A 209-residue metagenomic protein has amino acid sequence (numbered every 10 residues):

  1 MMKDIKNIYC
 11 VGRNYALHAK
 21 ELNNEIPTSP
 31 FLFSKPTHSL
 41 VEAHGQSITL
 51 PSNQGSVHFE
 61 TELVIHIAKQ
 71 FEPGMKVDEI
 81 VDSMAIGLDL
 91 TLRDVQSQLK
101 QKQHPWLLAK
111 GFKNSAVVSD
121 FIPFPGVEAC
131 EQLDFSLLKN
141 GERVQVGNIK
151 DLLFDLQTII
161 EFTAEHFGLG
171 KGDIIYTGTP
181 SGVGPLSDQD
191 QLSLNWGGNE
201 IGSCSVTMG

Functional and structural regions predicted by a protein language model:
M1-H166, G170, I174, G182-G209: Catalytic-core "active-site belt" of small-molecule-metabolizing enzymes, emphasizing His/Asp/Glu-rich regions
